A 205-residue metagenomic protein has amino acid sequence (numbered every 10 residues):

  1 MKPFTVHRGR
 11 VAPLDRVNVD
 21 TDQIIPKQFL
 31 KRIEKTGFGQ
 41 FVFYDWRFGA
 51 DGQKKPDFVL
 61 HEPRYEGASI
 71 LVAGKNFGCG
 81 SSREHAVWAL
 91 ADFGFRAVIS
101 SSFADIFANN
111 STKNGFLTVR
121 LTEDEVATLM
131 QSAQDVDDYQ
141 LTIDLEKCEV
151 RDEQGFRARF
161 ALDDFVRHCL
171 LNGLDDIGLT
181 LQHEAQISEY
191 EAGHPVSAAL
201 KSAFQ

Functional and structural regions predicted by a protein language model:
M1-G74, G78-Q205: Cytosolic catalytic domains that perform sulfur/thiol-centered chemistry
